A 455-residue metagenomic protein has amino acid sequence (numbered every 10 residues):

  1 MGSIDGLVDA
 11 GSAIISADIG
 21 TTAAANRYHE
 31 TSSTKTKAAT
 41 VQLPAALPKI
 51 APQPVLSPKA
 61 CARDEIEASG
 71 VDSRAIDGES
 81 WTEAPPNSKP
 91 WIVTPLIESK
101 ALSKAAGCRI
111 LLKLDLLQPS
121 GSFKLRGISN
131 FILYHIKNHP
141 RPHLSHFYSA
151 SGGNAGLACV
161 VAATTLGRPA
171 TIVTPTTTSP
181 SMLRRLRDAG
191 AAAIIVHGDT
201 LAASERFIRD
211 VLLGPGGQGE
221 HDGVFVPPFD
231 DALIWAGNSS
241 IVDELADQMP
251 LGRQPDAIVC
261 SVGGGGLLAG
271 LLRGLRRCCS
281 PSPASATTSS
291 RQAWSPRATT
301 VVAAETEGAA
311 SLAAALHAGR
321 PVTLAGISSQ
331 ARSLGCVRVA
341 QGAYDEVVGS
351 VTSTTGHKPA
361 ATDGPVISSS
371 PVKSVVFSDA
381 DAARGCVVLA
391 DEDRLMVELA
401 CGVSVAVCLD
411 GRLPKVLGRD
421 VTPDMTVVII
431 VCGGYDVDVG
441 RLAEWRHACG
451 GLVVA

Functional and structural regions predicted by a protein language model:
G2-A455: PLP-dependent amino-acid enzyme catalytic core
